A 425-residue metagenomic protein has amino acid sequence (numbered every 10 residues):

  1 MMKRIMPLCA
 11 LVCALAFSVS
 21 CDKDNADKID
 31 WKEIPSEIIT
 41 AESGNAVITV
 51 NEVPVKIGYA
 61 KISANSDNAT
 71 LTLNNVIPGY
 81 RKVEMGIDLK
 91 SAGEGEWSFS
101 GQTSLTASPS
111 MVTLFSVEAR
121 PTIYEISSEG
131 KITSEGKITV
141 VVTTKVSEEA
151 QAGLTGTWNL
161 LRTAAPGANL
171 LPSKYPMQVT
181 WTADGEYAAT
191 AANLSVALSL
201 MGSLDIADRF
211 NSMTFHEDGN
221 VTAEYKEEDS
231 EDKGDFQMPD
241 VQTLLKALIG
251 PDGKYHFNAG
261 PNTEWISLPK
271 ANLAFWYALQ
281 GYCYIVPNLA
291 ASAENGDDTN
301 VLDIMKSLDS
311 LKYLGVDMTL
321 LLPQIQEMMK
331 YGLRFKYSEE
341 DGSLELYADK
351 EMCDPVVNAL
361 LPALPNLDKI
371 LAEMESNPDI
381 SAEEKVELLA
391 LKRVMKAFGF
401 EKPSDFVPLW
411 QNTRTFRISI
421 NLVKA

Functional and structural regions predicted by a protein language model:
M1, I5, D22-L194, D218-N220 (+1 more regions): Acidic/polar, low-complexity intrinsically disordered N-terminal segments immediately downstream of a Sec signal
P7-L11: Sec-dependent N-terminal signal peptides
F17-S20: C-terminal motif of bacterial Sec signal peptides marking the signal peptidase cleavage site
N51-E52, I77-V83, S108-F115, S230-Q237 (+2 more regions): Short, cysteine-centered beta-strand-loop-beta hairpins and adjacent loop/turn segments enriched in charged/polar
V55-G86, L171-E294: N-terminal glycine/threonine-rich, aromatic-flanked beta-hairpin/loop signature
G101-T103, V142, Y225, P287 (+1 more regions): Residue-level recognition of conserved beta-strand positions in structured domain cores
L248, G253-K254, G260-T263, L268-N272 (+1 more regions): Hydrophilic extracytoplasmic domains
